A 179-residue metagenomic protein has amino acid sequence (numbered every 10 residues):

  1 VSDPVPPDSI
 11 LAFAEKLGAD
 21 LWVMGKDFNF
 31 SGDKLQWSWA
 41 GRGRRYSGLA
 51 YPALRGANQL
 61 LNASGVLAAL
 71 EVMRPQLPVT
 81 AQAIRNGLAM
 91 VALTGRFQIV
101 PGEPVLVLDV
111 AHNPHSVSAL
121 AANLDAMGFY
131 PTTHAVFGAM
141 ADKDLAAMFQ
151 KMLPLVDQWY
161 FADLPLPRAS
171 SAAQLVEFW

Functional and structural regions predicted by a protein language model:
V1-Y46, A63, L67-R85: Acidic, Mg2+-coordinating active-site environments of NTP-dependent enzymes
D3-W22, S31-K34, V105-L108, P114 (+1 more regions): C-terminal helical cap/extension that packs against the catalytic core of soluble nucleotide-cofactor enzymes
A40-Q158: Nucleotide phosphate-binding/pyrophosphate-handling subdomain across enzymes that bind or process nucleotide phosphates
